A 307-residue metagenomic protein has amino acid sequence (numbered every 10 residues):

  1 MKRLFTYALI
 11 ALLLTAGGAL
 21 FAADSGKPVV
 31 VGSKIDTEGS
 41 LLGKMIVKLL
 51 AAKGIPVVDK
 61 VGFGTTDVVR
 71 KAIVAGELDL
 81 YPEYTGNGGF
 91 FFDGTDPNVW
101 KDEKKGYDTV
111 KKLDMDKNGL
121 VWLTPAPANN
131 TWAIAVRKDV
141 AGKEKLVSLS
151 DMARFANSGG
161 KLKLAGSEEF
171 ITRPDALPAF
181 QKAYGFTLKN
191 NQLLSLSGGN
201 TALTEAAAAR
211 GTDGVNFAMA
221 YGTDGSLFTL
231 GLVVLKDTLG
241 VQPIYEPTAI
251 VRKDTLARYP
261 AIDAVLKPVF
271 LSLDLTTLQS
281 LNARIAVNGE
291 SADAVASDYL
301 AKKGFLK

Functional and structural regions predicted by a protein language model:
L20-V30, A51, D151-K163, A301 (+1 more regions): Immediate post-signal peptide segment of exported/extracytoplasmic ligand-binding proteins
S25-E38, I55-G62, G160-A165: Short, well-ordered beta-strand elements
T37-P56, P178-Y184: Short, polar/charged alpha-helical segment
T65, G76-G89, G106, S167 (+3 more regions): Beta->alpha turn/N-cap motifs
F92-L123, T187, T212-G214, G225-L239: Ligand-binding "clamshell"
K104-K163, L271-L275: A conserved helix-loop-strand patch within extracytoplasmic ligand-binding domains of the periplasmic binding
W132-G142, Y245-Y259: A bilobed periplasmic-binding-protein/Venus flytrap-type ligand-binding module shared by bacterial periplasmic
S158-D237: Ligand-binding pocket segment of bilobal, Venus flytrap-like solute-binding proteins
